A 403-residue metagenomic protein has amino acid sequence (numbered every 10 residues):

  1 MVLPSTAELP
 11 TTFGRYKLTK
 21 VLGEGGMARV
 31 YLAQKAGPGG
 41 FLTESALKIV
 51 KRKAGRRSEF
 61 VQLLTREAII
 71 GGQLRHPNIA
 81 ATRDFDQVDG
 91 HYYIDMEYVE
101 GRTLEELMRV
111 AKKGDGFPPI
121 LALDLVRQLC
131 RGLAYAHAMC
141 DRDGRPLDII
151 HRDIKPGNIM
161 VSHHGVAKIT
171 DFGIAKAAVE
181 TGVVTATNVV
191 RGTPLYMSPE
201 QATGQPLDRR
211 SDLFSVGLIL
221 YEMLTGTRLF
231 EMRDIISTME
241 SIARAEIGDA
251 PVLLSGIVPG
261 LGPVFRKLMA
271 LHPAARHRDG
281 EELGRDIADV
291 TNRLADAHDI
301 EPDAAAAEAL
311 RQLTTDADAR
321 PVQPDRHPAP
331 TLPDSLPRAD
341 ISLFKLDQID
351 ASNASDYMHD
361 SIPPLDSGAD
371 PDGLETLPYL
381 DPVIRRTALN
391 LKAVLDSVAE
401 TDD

Functional and structural regions predicted by a protein language model:
M1, P119, D289-D403: Low-complexity, Pro/Ser/Thr/Gly/Ala-rich intrinsically disordered linkers and tails that serve as
R29: Conserved N-lobe ATP-binding subsite of Hanks-type protein kinase domains, especially the beta3 VAIK lysine
K51-Q73: AlphaC helix of the eukaryotic protein kinase fold
R56-E59, H163-P199, T203-P206, R233: Activation segment of protein kinases
F85: Activation-segment/catalytic-loop signature of the eukaryotic protein kinase fold
D89-T103, L107: Conserved short submotifs of the Hanks-type protein kinase catalytic core that shape the nucleotide-binding pocket
G157-M160, T170, T193-A304, L313 (+6 more regions): C-terminal lobe helix-coil module of Hanks-type protein kinase domains
